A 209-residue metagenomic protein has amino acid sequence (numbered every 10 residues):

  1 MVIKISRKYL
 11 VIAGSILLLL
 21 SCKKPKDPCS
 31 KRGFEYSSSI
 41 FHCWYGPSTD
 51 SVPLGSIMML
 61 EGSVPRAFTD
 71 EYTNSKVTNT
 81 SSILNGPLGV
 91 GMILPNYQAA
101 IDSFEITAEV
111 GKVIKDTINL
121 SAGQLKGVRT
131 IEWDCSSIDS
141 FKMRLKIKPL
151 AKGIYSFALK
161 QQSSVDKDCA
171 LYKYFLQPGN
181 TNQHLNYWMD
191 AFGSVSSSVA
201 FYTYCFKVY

Functional and structural regions predicted by a protein language model:
V2-V11: Bacterial N-terminal signal peptides that target proteins for export
L19-S21: C-terminal motif of bacterial Sec signal peptides marking the signal peptidase cleavage site
K23, P28-S30, D134-S136, D168-A170 (+1 more regions): Sequence contexts marking disulfide-bonded cysteines in secreted/extracellular proteins
P25-Y97, W188, Y209: Acidic/polar, low-complexity intrinsically disordered N-terminal segments immediately downstream of a Sec signal
S51, I147-P149: Short, flexible loop/turn segments at beta-strand junctions in immunoglobulin-like and fibronectin type III
G55-I57, L150-S156: Extracellular Ig-like/FN3 beta-sandwich strand-entry sites
F68-I147: Structured domain cores in non-transmembrane regions
L145, Y155-Y209: Glycine-rich, aromatic-bearing surface loops/beta-hairpins
